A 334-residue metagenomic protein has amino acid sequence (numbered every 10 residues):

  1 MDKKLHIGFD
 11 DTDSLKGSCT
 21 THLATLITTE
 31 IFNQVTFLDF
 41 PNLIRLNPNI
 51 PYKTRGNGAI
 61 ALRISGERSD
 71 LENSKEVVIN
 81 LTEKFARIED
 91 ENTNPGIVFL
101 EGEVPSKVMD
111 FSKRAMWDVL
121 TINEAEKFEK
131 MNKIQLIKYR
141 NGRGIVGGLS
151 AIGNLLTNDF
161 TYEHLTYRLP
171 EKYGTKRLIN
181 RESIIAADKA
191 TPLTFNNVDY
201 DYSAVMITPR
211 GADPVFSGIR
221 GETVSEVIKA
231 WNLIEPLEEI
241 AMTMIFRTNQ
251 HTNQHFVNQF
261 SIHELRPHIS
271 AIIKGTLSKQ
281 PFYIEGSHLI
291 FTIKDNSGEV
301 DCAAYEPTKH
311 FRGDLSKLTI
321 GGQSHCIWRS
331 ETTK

Functional and structural regions predicted by a protein language model:
D2-R45, T54: N-terminal ordered "arm"
K4, S270-K274, Q323-H325: Intrinsic-disorder/low-complexity, polar/charged segments enriched in Ser/Thr/Lys/Arg/Asp/Glu/Gln
R55-L71, K75-V77: Short, structured active-site "lid" loops
S65, S74, V78-N249: Long, hydrophobic alpha/beta structural blocks
V224-P281, K334: OB-fold nucleic-acid-binding modules
Q280-T308: OB-fold (S1/OB) nucleic-acid-binding surfaces
T308-C326: Short nucleic-acid-contacting surface segments enriched for D/E, G, S/T with interspersed K/R
K317, S330-K334: Internal insertion modules embedded within essential enzymes
